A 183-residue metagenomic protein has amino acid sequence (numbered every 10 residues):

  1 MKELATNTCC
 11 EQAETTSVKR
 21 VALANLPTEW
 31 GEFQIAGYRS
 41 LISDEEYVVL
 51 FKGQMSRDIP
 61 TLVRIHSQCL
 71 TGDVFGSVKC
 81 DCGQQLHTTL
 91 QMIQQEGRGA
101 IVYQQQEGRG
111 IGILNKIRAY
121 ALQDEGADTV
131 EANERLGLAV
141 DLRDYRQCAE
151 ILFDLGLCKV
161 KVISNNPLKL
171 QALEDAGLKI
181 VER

Functional and structural regions predicted by a protein language model:
M1-R183: Catalytic domains of riboflavin
